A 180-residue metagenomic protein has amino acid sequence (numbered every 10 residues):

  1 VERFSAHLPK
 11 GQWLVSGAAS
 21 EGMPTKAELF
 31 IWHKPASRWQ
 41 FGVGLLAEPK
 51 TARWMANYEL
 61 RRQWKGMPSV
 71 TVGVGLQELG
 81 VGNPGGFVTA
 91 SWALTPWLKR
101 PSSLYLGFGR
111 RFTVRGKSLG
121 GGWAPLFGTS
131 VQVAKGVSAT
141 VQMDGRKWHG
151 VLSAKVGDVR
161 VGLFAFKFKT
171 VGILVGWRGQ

Functional and structural regions predicted by a protein language model:
V1-G82, L94-W97, L152-A154, G162-A165 (+1 more regions): Transmembrane beta-barrel domains of Gram-negative outer membranes and organellar outer membranes
E2, Q12-L14, S20-P24, K34 (+2 more regions): Outer-membrane beta-barrel transmembrane domain signature
E48, Q77-L79, R111-T113, R146-W148 (+1 more regions): Structural signature of outer-membrane beta-barrel domains
